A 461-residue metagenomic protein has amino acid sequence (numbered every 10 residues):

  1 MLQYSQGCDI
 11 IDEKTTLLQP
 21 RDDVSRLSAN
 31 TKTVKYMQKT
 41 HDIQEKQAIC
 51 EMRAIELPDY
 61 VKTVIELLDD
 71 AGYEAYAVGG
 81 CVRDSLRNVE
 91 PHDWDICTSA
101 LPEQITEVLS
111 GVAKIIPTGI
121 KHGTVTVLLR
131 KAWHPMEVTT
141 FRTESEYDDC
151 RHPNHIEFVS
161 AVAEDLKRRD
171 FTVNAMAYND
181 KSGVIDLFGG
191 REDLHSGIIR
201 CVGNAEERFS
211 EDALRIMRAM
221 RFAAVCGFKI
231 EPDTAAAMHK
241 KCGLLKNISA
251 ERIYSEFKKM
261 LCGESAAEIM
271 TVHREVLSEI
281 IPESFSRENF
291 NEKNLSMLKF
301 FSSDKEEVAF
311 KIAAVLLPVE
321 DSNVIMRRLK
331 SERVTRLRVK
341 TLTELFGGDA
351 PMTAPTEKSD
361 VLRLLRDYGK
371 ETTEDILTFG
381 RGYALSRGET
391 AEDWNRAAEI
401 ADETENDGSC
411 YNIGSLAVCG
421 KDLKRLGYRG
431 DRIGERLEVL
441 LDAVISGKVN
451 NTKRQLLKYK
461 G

Functional and structural regions predicted by a protein language model:
L2-S5, R21: Hydrophobic, low-acid, alpha-helix-prone terminal segments
Q6-T15: N-terminal basic, low-structured, amphipathic or hydrophobic segments
D9, R26, N30-G461: Catalytic cores of the polymerase beta-like nucleotidyltransferase superfamily and closely associated nucleotide
D12, D22-D23: Acidic/polar hotspots within intrinsically disordered regions
T15-T16, T31: Short linear motifs in low-complexity or flexible loops
